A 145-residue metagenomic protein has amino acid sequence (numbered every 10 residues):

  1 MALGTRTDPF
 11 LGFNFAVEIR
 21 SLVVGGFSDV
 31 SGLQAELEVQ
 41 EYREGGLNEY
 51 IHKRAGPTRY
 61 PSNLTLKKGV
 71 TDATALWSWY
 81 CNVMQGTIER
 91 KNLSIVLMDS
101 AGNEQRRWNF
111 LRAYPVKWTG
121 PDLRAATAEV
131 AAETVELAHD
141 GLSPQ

Functional and structural regions predicted by a protein language model:
M1-Q145: Glycine-rich, low-complexity intrinsically disordered segments
